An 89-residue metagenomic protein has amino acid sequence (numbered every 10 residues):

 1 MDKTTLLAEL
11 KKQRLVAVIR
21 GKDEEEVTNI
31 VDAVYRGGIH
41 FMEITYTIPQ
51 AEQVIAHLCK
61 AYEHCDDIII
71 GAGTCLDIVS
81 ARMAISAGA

Functional and structural regions predicted by a protein language model:
M1-I78, S86-A87: Conserved N-terminal beta1-alpha1 strand-loop-helix module at the mouth
